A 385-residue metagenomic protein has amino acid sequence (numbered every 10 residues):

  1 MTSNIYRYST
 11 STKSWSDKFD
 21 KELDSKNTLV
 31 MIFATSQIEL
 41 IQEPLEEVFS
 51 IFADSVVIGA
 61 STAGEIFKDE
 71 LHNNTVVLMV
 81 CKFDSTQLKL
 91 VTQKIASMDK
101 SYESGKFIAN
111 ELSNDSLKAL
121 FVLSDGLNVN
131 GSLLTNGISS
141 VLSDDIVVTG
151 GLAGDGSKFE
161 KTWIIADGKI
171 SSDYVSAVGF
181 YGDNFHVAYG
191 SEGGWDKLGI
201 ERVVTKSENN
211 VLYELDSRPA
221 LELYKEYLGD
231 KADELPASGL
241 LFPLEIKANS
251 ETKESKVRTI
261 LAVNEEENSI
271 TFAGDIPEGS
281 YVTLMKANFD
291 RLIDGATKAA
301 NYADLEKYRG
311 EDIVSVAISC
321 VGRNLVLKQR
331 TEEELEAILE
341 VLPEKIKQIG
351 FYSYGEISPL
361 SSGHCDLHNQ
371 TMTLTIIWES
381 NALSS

Functional and structural regions predicted by a protein language model:
M1-I51, S55-V56, A60-S315, C320-K328 (+2 more regions): Small-residue-enriched flexible segments
